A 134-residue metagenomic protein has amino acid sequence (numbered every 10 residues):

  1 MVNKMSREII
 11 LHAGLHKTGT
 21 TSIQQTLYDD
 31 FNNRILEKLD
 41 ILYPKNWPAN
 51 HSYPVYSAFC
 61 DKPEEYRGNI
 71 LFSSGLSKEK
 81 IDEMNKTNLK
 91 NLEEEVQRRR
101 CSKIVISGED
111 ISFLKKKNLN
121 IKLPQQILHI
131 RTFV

Functional and structural regions predicted by a protein language model:
M1-K90, E95-I104, G108-E109: PAPS-dependent sulfotransferase catalytic core
N32, L36-E37, K103, I111-S112 (+1 more regions): PAPS-dependent sulfotransferase catalytic domain
